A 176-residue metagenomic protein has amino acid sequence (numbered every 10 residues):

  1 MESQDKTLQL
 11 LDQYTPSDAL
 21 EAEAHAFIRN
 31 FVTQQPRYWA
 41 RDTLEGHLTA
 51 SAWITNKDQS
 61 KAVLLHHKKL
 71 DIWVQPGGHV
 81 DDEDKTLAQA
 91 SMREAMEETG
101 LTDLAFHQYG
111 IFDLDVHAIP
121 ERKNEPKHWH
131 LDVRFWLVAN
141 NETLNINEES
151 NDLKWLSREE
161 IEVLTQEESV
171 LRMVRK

Functional and structural regions predicted by a protein language model:
E2-S17: N-terminal domain-onset segments
Q13-S51: Acidic, metal-coordinating catalytic segment for phosphate/diphosphate chemistry, firing primarily on the Nudix
W39-Q75: N-terminal strand-loop-strand
A50, S60, L131-V133, N151: Change "...and in nucleic-acid phosphodiester-cleaving endonucleases..." to "...and in nucleic-acid processing enzymes
I54, W136-V138, S157: Short, well-ordered beta-strand micro-motif
S60-L101: Conserved Nudix-box catalytic region and its N-terminal flanking loop in Nudix hydrolases and closely related
G100-T143: Active-site segment of metal-dependent pyrophosphate-handling enzymes, primarily the Nudix hydrolase catalytic core
R134, L144-V174: NUDIX/MutT-family hydrolases
